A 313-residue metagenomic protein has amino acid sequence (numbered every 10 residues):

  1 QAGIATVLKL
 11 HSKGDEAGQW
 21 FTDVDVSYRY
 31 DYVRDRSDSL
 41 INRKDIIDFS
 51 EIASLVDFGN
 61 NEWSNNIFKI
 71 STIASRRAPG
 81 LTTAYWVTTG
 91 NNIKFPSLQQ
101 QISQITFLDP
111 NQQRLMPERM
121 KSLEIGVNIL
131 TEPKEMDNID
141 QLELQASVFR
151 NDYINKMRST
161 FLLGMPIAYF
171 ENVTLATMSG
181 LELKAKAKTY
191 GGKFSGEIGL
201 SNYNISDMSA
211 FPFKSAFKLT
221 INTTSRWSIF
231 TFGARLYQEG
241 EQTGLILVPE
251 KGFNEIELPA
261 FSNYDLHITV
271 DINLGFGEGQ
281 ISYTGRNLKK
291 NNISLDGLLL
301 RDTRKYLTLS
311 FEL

Functional and structural regions predicted by a protein language model:
Q1-A2, W20, E62-F68, R119-L123 (+8 more regions): Residues that define the transmembrane beta-barrel architecture of outer-membrane proteins
Q1-L81: Signature of Gram-negative outer-membrane beta-barrel scaffolds
I4-S12, I70-R76, I125-I129, L181-A187 (+5 more regions): Residues on the lipid-exposed face of transmembrane beta-strands in outer-membrane beta-barrel proteins
L10-T22, S75-T83, E132-L142, Y190-K193 (+2 more regions): Short loop/turn motifs that connect adjacent beta-strands in outer-membrane beta-barrel proteins
W20-V26, F68-I70, T83-V87, D140-A146 (+6 more regions): Transmembrane beta-strands of outer-membrane beta-barrel proteins
D31, D137-M157, I167-L247, K289: Gram-negative outer-membrane beta-barrel transporters
R77-P79, A84-P96, Q100, P117-S179 (+1 more regions): Membrane-embedded beta-barrel scaffold of Gram-negative outer-membrane proteins
I93-K94, N155, F230, Q238-L247 (+1 more regions): C-terminal beta-signal and adjacent terminal beta-strands/loops of Gram-negative outer-membrane beta-barrel proteins
